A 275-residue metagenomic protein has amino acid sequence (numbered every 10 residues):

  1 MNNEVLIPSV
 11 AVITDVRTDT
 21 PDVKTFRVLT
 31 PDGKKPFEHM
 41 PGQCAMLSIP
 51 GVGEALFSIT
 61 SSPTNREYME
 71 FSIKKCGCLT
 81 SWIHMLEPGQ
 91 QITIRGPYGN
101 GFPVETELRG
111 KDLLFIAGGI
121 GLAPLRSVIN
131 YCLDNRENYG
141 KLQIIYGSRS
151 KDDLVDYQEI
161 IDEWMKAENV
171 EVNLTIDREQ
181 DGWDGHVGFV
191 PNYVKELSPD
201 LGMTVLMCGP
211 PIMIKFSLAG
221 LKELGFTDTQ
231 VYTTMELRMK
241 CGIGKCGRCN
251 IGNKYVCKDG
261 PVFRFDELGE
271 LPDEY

Functional and structural regions predicted by a protein language model:
N2-Q90, R149-S150: Ferredoxin-reductase
C78-K240: FNR/FR-type flavoprotein reductase catalytic core
I212, E236-P261: Local cysteine-cluster metal-coordination motifs and their immediate loop/turn environment, predominantly Fe-S cluster
G247, G252, F263, E267-Y275: Short Fe-S-cluster ligation motifs
